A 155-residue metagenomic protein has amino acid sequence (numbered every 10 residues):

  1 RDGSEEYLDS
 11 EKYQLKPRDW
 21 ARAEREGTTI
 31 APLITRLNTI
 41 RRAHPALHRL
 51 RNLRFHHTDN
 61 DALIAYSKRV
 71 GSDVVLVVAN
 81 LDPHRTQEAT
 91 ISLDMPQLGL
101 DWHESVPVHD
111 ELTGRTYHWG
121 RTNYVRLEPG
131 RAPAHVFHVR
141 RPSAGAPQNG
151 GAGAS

Functional and structural regions predicted by a protein language model:
R1-S155: Carbohydrate-interacting/catalytic domains
